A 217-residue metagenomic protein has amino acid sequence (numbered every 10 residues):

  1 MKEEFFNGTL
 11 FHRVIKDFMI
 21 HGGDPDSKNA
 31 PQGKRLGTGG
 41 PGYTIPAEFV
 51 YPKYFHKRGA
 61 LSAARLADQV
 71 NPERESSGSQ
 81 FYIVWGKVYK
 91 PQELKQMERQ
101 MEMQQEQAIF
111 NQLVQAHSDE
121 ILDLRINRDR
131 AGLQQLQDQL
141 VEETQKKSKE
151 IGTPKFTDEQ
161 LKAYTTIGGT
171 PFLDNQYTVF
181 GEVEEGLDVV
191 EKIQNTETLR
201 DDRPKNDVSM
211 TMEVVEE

Functional and structural regions predicted by a protein language model:
M1-E217: Cyclophilin-like peptidyl-prolyl cis-trans isomerases
